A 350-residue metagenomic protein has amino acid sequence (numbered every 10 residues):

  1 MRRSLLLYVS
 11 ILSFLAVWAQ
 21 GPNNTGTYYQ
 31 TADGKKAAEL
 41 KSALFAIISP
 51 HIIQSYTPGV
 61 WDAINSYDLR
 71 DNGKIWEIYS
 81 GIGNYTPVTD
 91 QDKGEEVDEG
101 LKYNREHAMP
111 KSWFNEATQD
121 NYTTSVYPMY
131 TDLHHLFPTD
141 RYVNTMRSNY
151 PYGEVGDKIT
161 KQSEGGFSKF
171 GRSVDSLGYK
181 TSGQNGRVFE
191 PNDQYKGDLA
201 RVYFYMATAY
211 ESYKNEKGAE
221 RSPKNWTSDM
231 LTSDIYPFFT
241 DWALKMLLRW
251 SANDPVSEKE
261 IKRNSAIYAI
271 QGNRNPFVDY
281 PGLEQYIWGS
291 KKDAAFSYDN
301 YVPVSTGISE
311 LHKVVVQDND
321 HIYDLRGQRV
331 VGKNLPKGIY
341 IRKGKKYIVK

Functional and structural regions predicted by a protein language model:
M1-P22: Bacterial Sec-dependent N-terminal signal peptides
R3, I339-K350: C-terminal tail/sorting-segment detector
A19-V88, Y286-A294: N-terminal module-boundary/linker segments of secreted carbohydrate-active enzymes
I82-K102: Short, His- and charge-rich active-site/binding loops that engage polyanionic ligands
V97-N104, M109-S305: Domain-level detector of nuclease and nuclease-like folds in predominantly extracellular/periplasmic contexts
D299-R326: Residue-level detector of functionally pivotal "anchor" positions at catalytic/ligand-binding pockets or at interdomain
V330-V331: Generic structural signal for well-ordered beta-strand positions
N334-P336: Surface-exposed, short loops/turns at beta-strand junctions within beta-sandwich domains
